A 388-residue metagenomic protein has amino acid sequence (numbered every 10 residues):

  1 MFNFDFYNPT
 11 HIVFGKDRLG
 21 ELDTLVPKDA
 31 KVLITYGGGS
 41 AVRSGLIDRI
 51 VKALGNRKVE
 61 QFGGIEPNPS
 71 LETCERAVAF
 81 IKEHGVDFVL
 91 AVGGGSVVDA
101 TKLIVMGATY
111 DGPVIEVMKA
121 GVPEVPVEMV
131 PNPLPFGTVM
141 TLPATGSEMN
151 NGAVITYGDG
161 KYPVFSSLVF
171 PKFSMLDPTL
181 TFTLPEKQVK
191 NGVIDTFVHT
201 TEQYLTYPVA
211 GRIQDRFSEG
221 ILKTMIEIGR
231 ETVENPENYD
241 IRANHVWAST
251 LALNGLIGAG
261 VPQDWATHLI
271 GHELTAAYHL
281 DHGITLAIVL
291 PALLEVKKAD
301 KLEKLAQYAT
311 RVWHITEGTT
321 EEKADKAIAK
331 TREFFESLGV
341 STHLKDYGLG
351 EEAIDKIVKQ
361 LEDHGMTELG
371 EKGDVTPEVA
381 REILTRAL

Functional and structural regions predicted by a protein language model:
M1-F88, L344-K345: ATP/NTP phosphate-donor binding region
T10, G20, Y110-I213, Q307: A glycine/threonine-rich phosphate-anchoring loop and its flanking beta-alpha core in nucleotide/phosphate-binding
L19-L22, V42-L46, L71, S96-T101 (+4 more regions): Short glycine/serine/threonine-rich phosphate/pyrophosphate-binding segments that cradle anionic phosphate groups
A77-V78, V97-D111, M149-N150: Short Gly/Thr/Asp-enriched flexible loops that form oxyanion-binding sites at enzyme active sites
V86-K102, T141-S147, A277-L280: Glycine/serine-rich anion-binding loops at beta->alpha junctions that coordinate negatively charged ligand groups
Q203, Y207-K330: Active-site segments that bind and position negatively charged phosphate/pyrophosphate groups
L305, T316-L388: C-terminal charged capping/lid subdomain of soluble metabolic enzymes
